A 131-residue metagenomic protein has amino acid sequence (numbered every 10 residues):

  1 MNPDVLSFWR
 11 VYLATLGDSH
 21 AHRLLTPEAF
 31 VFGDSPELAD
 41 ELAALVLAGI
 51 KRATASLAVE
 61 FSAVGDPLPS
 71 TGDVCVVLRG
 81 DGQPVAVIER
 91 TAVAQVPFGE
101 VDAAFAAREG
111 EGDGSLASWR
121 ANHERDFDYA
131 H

Functional and structural regions predicted by a protein language model:
M1-V87, V93-H131: Mixed-charge, low-complexity intrinsically disordered regions
